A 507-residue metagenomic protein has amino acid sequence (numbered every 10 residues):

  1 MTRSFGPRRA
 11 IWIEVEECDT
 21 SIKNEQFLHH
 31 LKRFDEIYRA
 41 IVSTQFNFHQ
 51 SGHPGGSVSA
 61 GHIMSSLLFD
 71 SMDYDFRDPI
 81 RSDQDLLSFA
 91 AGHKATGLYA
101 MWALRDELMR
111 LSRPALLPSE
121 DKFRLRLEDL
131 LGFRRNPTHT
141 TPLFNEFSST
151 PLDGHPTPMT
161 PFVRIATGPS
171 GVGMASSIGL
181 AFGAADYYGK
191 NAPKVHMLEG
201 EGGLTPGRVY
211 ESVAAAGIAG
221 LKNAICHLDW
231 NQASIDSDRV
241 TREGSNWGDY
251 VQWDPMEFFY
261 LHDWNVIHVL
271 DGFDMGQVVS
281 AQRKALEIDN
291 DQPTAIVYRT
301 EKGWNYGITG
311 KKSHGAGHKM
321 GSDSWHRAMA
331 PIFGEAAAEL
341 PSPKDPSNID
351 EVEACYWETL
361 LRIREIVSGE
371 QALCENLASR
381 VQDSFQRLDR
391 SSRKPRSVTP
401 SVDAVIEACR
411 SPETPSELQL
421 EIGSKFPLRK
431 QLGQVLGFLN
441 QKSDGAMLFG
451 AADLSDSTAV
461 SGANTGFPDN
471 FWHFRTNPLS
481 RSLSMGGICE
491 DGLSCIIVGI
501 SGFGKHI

Functional and structural regions predicted by a protein language model:
M1-S66, T167, G203, G207 (+3 more regions): Conserved acidic/glycine
L31, R39-V42, F48, S59-A219 (+4 more regions): Cofactor-binding active-site loop characterized by glycine-rich and histidine/acidic residues
D85-L87, P193-V195, A224, Q292-Y298 (+2 more regions): Generic beta-sheet signal
M109-R113, V266, E339, I507: Short, flexible/disordered secondary-structure transition segments
D186, N231-A233, E301-G303, G502-H506: Short connector loops/turns at beta-strand edges and beta->alpha or beta->beta junctions
Y210-A215, S234-G244: Active-site-proximal loop->helix
L221, W264, K505-H506: Short glycine/serine/threonine/alanine-rich loop segments
F438-K442, I500-H506: A short, Lys/Arg-enriched amphipathic alpha-helix followed by its capping loop at the start of a domain
